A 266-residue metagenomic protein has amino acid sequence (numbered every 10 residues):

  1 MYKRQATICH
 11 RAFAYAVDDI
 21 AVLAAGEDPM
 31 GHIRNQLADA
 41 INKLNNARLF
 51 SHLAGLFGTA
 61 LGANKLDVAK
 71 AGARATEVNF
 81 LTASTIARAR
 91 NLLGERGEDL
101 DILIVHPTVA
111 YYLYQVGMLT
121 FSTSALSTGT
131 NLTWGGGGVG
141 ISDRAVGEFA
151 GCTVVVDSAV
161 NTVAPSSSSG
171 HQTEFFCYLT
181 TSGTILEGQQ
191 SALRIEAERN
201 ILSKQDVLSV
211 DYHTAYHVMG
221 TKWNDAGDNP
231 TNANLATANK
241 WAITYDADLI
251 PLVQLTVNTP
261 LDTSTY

Functional and structural regions predicted by a protein language model:
M1: Active-site loops and adjacent core secondary-structure elements that bind or stabilize anionic groups
R4-G62, E95-I104, V109, L193 (+1 more regions): Long, contiguous amphipathic alpha-helices that act as assembly "spine/axial" helices in icosahedral shell and virion
D19-E95, K240-T265: Alpha-helical scaffold segments that mediate packing/assembly in large oligomeric complexes
G72-L81, Q115-Y266: Sequence/fold signature of self-assembling virion shell proteins
L92, D99, G188: Short, solvent-exposed cationic patches
